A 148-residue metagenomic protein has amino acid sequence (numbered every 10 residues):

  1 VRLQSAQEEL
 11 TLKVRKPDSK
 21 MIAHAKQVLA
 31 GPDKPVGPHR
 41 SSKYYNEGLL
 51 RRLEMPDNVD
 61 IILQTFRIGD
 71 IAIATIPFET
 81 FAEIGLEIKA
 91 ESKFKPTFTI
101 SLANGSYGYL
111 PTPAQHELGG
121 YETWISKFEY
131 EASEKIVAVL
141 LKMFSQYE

Functional and structural regions predicted by a protein language model:
V1-E148: Non-catalytic substrate/cofactor recognition surfaces at enzyme active-site rims
